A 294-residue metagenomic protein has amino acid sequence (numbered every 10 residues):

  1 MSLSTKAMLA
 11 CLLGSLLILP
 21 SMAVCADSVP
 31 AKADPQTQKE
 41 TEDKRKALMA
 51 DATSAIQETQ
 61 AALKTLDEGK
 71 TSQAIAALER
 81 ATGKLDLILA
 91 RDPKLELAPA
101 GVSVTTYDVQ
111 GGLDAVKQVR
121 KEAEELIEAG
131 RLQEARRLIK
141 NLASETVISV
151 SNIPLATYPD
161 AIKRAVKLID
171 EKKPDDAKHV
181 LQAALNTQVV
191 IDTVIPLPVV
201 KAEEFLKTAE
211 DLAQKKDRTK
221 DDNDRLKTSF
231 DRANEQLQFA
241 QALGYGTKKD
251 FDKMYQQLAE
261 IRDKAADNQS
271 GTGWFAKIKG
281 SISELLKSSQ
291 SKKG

Functional and structural regions predicted by a protein language model:
M1-C11: Bacterial N-terminal signal peptides that target proteins for export
A10-P20: Bacterial N-terminal signal peptides
S21-C25: Sec/Tat signal peptide C-region and signal peptidase I cleavage site
D27-Q133, L138: N-terminal Sec/ER secretory leader and immediately downstream segment of secreted/extracellular precursors
A52, L85, D92, Q188 (+6 more regions): Long amphipathic alpha-helices with heptad-repeat character, especially coiled-coil-forming segments used
D108, G112-Q256, G280, E284: Extended amphipathic alpha-helical interaction segments
G244, K249-G294: A cross-kingdom marker for long, charged
